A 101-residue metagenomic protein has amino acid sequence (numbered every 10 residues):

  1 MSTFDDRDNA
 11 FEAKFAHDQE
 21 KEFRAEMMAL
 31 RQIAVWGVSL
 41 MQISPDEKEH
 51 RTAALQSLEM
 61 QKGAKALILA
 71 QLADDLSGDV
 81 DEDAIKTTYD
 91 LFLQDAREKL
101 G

Functional and structural regions predicted by a protein language model:
M1-G101: A charge-rich, low-complexity, intrinsically flexible signal that marks solvent-exposed coils, linkers, repeats
